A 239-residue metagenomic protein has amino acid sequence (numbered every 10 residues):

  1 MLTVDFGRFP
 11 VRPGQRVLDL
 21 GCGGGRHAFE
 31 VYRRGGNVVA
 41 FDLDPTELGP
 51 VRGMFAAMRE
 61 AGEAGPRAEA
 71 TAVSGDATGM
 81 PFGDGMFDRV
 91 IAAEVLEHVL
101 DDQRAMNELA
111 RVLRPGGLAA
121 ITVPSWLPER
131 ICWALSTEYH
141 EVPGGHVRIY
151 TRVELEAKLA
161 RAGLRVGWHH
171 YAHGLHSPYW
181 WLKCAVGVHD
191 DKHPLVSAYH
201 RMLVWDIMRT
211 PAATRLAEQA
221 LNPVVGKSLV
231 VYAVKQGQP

Functional and structural regions predicted by a protein language model:
M1-G83, R89-A93, Q103-M106, S197-M208 (+3 more regions): Conserved N-terminal segment of class I S-adenosyl-L-methionine
A93-L96, T122: Residues lining the SAM
Q103-L118: A short glycine-rich, Lys/Arg-flanked "PGG" loop and its adjoining helix->strand segment in the class I
T122-P124, A172: Alpha/beta-hydrolase-fold catalytic nucleophile elbow
P124-R148, E156-A157: Short, glycine-/aromatic-enriched active-site segment of Class I SAM-dependent methyltransferases
V147-A162, H169: Short alpha-helix
W168-V204, K227-S228: Conserved catalytic loop of SAM-dependent methyltransferase domains
